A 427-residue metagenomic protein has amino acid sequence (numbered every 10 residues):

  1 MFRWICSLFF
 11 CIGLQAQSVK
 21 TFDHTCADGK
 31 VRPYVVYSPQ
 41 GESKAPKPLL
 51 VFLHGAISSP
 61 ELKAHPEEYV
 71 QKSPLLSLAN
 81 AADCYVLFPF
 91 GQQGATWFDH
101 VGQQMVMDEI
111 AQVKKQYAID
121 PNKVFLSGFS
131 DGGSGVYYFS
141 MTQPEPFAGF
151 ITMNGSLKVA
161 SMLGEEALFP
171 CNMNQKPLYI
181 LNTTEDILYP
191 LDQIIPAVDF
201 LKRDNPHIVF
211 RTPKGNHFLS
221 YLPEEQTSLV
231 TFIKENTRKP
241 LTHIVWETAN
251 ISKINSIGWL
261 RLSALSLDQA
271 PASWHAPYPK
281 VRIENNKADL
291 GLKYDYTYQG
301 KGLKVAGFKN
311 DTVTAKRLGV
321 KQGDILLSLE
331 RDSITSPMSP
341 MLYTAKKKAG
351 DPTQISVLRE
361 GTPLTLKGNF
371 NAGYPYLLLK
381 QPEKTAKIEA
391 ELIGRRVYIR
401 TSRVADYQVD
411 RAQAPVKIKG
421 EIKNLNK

Functional and structural regions predicted by a protein language model:
L14-L49, D131, E421-K427: A domain-start/cap signature at the N-terminus of enzymes
Q40-A45, A95-D131, M141-F147: Gly/Ser-rich "nucleophile elbow"/oxyanion-hole loop immediately N-terminal to the catalytic nucleophile in hydrolases
E42-W97, V159-A160: Short substrate-entry loop that stabilizes the transition state in hydrolases
K63-S77, E109, S134, L157-C171 (+2 more regions): Alpha-helical scaffolding within the catalytic cores of extracellular/periplasmic polymer-degrading hydrolases
N122-N172: Primarily recognizes the serine-hydrolase "nucleophile elbow" in alpha/beta-hydrolase and SGNH/GDSL folds
M173-N174, Y179-N182, D186: Short beta-strand/loop motif that positions the catalytic acidic residue of the alpha/beta-hydrolase fold
R203-I208, P213-G302, K321-Q322, M338-G350 (+2 more regions): Alpha/beta-hydrolase-fold serine-hydrolase catalytic core, especially in secreted/extracellular enzymes
R317-P337: Conserved PDZ fold ligand-binding element
